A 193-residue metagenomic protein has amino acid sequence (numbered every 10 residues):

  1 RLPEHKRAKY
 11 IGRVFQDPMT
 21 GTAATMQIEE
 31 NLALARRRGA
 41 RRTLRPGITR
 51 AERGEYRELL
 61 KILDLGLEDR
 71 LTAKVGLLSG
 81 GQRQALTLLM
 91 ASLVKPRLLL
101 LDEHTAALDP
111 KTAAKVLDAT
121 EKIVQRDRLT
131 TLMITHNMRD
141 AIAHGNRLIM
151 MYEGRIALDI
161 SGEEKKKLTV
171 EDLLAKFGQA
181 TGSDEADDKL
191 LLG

Functional and structural regions predicted by a protein language model:
R1-G12, T20, A24, R42-T49 (+1 more regions): ABC ATPase NBD coupling module
M26-R38: Q-loop/switch helix immediately C-terminal to the Walker
A91-S92: ABC ATPase C-loop
L99-D102: Catalytic Walker B motif of ABC-type/P-loop ATPase nucleotide-binding domains
P110-T112: Helix N-cap at the start of a conserved alpha-helix in ABC-type nucleotide-binding domains
A114-D127: Helical segment within the ABC ATPase nucleotide-binding domain
T135-H136: H-loop/switch region of ABC-family ATPase nucleotide-binding domains
R155-Q179: Conserved beta-strand-loop-alpha-helix hinge in the C-terminal portion of ABC ATPase nucleotide-binding domains
